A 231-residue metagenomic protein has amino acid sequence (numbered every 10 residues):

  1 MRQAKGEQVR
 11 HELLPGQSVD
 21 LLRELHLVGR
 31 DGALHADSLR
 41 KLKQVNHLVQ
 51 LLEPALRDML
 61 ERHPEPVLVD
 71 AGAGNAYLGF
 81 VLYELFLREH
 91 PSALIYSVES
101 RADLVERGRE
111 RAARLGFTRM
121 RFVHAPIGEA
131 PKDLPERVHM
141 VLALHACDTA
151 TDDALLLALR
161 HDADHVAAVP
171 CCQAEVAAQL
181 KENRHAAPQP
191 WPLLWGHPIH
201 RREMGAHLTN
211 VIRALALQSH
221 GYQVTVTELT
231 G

Functional and structural regions predicted by a protein language model:
M1-E12, Q17, D31, S38 (+2 more regions): Class I S-adenosyl-L-methionine
M1-E61, F80, E84: S-adenosyl-L-methionine
H63, F86, H90, L115-G116 (+1 more regions): A structural signal for short coil/turn segments at secondary-structure junctions
P64-G74: Conserved class I S-adenosyl-L-methionine
E65, S92, V138: Phosphate-coordination loops involved in phosphoryl transfer and adenosine-cofactor binding
G72-A76, C172-Q173: Short glycine-enriched loops at secondary-structure junctions
N75-H90: Conserved SAM-binding loop of SAM-dependent methyltransferases across substrates and taxa, primarily the Class I
L94-E99: Conserved SAM-binding motif I beta-strand of class I
